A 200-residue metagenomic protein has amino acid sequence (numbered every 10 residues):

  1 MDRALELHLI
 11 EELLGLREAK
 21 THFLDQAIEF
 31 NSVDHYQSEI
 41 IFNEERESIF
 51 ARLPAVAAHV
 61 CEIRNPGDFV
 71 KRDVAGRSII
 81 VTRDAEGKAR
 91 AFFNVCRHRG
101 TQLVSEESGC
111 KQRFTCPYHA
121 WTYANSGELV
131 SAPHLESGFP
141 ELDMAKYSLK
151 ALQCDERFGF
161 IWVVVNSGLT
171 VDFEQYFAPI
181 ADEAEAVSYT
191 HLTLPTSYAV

Functional and structural regions predicted by a protein language model:
M1-E106, L152-D155: N-terminal pre-ligand scaffold of iron-sulfur
E62-S167, V171-A181: Rieske [2Fe-2S] iron-sulfur-binding domain
F158, E185-L192: Core active-site phosphate/anionic-ligand binding loop and the adjoining beta-turn-alpha structural block in enzyme
D182-V187, S197: A contiguous, surface-exposed recognition patch within enzymatic or periplasmic domains that forms
H191-V200: Single conserved hydrophobic/aromatic residue that forms the stacking wall/gate of nucleotide- or nucleobase-binding
